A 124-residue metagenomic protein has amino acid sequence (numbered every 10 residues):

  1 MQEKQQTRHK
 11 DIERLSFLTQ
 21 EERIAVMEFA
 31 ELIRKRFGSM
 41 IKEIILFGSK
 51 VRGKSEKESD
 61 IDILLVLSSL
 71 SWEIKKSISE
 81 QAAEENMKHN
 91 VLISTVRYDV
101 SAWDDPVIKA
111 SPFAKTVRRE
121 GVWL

Functional and structural regions predicted by a protein language model:
M1-E43, V51-K57, S68-L124: Catalytic core of pol beta-like nucleotidyltransferases
D62-L65: Short beta-strand->loop micro-motif that forms the acidic, two-metal-ion catalytic signature in nucleotide-processing
